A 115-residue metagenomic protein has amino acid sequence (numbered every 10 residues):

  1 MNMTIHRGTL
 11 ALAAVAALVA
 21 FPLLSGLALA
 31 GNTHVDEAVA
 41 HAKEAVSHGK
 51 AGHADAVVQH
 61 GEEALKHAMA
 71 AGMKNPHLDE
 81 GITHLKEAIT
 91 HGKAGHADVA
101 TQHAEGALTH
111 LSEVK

Functional and structural regions predicted by a protein language model:
N2-H6, P22-K115: Long, charged/polar, soluble alpha-helical segments
M3-I5, A11-A14: Extended alpha-helical solenoid scaffolds
A13-L23: Bacterial N-terminal signal peptides
